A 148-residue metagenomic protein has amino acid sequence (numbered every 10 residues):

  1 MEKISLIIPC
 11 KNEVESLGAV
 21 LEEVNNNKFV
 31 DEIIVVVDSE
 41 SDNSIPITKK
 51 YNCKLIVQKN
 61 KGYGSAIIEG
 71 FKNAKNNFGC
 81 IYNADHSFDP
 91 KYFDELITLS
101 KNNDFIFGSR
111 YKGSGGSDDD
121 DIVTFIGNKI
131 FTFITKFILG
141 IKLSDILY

Functional and structural regions predicted by a protein language model:
K3-S5, E32: Cell-envelope/extracellular polymer assembly enzymes that use nucleotide-activated donors
L6, C10, V36-D38: Conserved sequence signature across two-component system core domains
N12-N26: Short, well-formed alpha-helical segments that are part of the catalytic scaffolds of diverse glycosyltransferases
E13-S16, E40, Y63, D89: Donor nucleotide-sugar binding loop of glycosyltransferases
D31, I45-N73: Conserved donor nucleotide-binding strand/loop of the catalytic core
V37-I45: A conserved acidic beta->alpha catalytic loop
K59-K61, S65-K72, F78, P90-Y148: Acceptor/aglycone-binding surface of glycosyltransferases and processive sugar-polymer synthases
